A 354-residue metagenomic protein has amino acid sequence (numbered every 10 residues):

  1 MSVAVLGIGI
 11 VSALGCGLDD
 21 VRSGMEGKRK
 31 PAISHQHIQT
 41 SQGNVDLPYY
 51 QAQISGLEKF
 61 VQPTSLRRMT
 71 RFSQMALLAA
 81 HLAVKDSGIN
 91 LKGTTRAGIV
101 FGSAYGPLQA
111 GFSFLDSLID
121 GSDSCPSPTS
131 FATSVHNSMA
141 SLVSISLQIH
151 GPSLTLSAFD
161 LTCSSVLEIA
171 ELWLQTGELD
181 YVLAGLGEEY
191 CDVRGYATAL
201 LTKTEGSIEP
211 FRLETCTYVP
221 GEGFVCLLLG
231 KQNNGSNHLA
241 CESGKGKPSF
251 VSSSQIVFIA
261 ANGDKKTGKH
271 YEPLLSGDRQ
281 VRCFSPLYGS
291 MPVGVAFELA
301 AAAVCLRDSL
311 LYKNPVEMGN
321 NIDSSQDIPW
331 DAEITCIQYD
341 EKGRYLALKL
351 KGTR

Functional and structural regions predicted by a protein language model:
M1-P152, S164, L172-T176, G185-R354: Conserved "HGTGT" condensation-loop signature of ketosynthase/thiolase-family condensing enzymes that catalyze
S153-S157: Short loop-beta-helix segment that forms the pyridoxal 5′-phosphate
D160-T162: Catalytic nucleophile serine of serine hydrolases, specifically the conserved "nucleophile elbow" pentapeptide
I169: Internal active-site segments that recognize and position negatively charged phosphoryl groups and nucleotide moieties
V182: Short aromatic/hydrophobic "clamp" motif used to bind/position activated sugar donors
